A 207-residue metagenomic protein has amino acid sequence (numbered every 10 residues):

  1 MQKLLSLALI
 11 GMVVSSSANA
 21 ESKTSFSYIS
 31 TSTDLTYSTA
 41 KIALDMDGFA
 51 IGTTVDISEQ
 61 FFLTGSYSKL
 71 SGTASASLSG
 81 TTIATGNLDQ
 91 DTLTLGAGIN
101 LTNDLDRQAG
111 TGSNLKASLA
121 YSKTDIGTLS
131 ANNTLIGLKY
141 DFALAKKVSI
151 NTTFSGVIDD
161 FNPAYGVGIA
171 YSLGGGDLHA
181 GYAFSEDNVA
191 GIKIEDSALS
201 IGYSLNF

Functional and structural regions predicted by a protein language model:
M1-S25: Cleavable N-terminal export/targeting peptides
A18-A76: Short glycine/proline- and aromatic-enriched beta-strand/turn motifs that initiate or cap beta-hairpins
N19-S22, I57-Q60, T102-N114, T128-S130 (+2 more regions): Short loop/turn motifs that connect adjacent beta-strands in outer-membrane beta-barrel proteins
T24-S32, L63-L70, G112-D125, I136 (+3 more regions): Transmembrane beta-strand segments that form the barrel wall of outer-membrane beta-barrel proteins
A40-M46, N87-D91, K123-T134, S155-G166 (+1 more regions): Solvent-exposed loop/turn segments connecting transmembrane beta-strands in outer-membrane beta-barrel proteins
A50-T54, T94-G98, L135-G137, A164-G168 (+1 more regions): Membrane-embedded beta-strand positions in outer-membrane beta-barrel channels/transporters
F62-G137: Outer-membrane pore/translocation modules
L95-I99, V167-L173, F184, I194-F207: Outer-membrane beta-barrel "beta-signal"
